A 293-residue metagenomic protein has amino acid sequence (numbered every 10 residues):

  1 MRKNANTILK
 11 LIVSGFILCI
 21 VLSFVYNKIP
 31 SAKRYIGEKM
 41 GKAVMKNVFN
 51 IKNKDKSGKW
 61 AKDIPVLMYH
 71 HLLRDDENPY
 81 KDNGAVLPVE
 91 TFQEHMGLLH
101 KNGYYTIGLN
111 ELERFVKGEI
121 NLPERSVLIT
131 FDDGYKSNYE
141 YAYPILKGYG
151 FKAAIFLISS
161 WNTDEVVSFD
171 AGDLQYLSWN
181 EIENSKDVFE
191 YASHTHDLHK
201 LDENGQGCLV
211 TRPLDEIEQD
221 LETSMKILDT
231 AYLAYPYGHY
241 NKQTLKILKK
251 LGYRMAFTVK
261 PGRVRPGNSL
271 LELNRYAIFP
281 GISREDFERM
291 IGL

Functional and structural regions predicted by a protein language model:
M1-I17: N-terminal Sec-pathway targeting helices
F16-K28: Hydrophobic alpha-helical membrane-insertion segments, chiefly the h-region of N-terminal signal peptides
Y26-V127, G267, F279-L293: N-terminal pre-catalytic segment of deacetylase/amide-hydrolase enzymes
K62, L67, L72-D75, R125-V127 (+5 more regions): Metal-dependent polysaccharide deacetylase catalytic core of the NodB/CE4 family, i.e., the active-site-bearing domain
N110-V116, L157-S159, A234-N241, V259-R265: Short, solvent-exposed turn/loop segments enriched in Gly/Ser/Thr/Pro and often Arg
D132-D133: Noncatalytic alpha-helical scaffolds and linker/capping helices
K242, F257-R289: A cross-kingdom marker for long, charged
